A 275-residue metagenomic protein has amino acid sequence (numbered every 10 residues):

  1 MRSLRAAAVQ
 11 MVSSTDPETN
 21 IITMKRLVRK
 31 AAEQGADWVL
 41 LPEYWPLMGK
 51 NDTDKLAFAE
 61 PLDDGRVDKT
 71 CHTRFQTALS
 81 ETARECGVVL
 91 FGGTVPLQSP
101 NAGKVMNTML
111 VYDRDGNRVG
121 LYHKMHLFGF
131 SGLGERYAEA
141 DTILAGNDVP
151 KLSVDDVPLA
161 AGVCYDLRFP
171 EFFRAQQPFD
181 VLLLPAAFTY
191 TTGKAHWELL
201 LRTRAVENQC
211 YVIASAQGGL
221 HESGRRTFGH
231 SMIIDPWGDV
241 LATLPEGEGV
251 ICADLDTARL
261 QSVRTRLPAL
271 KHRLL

Functional and structural regions predicted by a protein language model:
M1-A7: Extreme N-terminal starter segment of soluble prokaryotic enzymes
Q10-P17: Short polar catalytic/cofactor-binding loops
P17, R26-D115, Y190-T203, N208-C210: Cys-nucleophile CN-hydrolase/nitrilase-fold catalytic domain and related Cys-dependent amidase chemistry that acts on
L47, T53-D54, L110, L121-F128 (+2 more regions): Short beta->alpha transition motifs characteristic of CBS
V67-F91, P158, L167-I251: CN hydrolase (nitrilase-like) catalytic-core segments centered on the catalytic cysteine and neighboring Lys/Glu
G92-G93, T108-V111, P150-L152, S231-I233 (+1 more regions): Short beta-strand scaffold segments in enzyme catalytic cores
P100-Q177, Y190-L199, R266-A269: Active-site catalytic loop in hydrolytic enzyme cores
A258-L275: A short C-terminal boundary segment appended to hydrolase-like catalytic domains
